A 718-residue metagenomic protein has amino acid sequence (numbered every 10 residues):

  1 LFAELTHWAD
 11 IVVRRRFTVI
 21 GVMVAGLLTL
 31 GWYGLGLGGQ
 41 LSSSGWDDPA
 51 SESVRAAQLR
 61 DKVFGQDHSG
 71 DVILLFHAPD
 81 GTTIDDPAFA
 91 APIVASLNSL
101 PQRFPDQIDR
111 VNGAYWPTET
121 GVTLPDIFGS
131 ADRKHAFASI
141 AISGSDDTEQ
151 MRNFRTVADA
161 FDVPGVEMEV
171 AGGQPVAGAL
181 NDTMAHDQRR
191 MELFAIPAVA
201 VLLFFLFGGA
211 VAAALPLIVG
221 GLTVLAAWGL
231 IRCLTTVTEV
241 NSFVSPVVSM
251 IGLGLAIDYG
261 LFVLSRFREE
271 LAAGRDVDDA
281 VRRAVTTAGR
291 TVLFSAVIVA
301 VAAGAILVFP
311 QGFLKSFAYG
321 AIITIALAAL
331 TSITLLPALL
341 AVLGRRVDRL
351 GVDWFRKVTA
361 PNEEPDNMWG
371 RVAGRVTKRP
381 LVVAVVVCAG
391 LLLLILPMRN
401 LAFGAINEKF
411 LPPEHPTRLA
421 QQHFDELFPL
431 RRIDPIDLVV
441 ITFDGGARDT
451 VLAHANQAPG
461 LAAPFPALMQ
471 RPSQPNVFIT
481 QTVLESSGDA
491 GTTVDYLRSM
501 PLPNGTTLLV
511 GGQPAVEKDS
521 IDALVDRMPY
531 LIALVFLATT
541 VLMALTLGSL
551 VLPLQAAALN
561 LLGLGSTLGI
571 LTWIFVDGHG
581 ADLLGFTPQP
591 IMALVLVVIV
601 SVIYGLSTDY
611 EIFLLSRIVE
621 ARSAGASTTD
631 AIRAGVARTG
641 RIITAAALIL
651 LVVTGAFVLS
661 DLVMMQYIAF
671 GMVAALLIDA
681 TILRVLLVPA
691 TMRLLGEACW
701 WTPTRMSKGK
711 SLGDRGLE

Functional and structural regions predicted by a protein language model:
L1-Q40, S143-F403, P514-E718: Membrane-embedded transmembrane helical bundles of large multi-pass transporters/channels
I11, W46-P49: Short, N-terminal intrinsically disordered low-complexity segments that are rich in Pro/Gly and polar/charged residues
A25, Y33-L37, G45, A57 (+1 more regions): N-terminal cofactor/phosphate-binding cores enriched in small/glycine residues, especially glycine-rich loops such as
L41-S44, I406-N407: Short hinge/gating elements
S44-G45, I84: A detector of helix-start/N-cap boundary segments at the beginnings of structured domains
A50-S69, D80-A177, N400-D582, P590 (+1 more regions): Structured non-transmembrane domains adjacent to transmembrane bundles in polytopic membrane proteins
